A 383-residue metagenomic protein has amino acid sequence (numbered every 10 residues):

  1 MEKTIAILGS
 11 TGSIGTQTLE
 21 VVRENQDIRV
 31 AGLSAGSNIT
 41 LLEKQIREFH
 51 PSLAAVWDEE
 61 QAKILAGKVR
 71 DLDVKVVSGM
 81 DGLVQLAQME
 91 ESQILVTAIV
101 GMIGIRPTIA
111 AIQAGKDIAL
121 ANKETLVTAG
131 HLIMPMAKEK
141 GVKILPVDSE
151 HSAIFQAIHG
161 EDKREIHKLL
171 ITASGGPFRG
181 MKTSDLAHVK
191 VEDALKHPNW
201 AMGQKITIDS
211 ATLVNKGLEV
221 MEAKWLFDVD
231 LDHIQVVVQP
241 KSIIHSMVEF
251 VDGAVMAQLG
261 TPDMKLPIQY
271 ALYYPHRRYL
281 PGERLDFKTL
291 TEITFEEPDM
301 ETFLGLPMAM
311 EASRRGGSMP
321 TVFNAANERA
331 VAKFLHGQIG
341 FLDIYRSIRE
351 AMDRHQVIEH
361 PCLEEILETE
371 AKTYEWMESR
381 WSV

Functional and structural regions predicted by a protein language model:
M1-V383: Catalytic, metal-anchored helix/loop core of enzyme active sites in primary metabolism
